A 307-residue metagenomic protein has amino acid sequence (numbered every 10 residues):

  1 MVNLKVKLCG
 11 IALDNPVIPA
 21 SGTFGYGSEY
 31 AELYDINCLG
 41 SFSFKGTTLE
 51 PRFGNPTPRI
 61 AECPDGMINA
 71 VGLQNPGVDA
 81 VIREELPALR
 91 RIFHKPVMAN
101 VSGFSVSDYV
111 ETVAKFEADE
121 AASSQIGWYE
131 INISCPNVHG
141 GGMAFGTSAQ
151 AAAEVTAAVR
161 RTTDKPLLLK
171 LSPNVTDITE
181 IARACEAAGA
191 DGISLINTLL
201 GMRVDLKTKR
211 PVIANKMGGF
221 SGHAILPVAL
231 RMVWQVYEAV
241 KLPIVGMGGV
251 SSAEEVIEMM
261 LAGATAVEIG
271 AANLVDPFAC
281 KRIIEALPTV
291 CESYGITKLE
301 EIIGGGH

Functional and structural regions predicted by a protein language model:
M1-V97, S102-F104: N-terminal capping/small domains of soluble enzymes
A12-I18, F93-M98, T162-P173, E238-M247: Short beta-strand/loop segments at the ligand-binding rim of alpha/beta enzyme cores
P19, F42, V81, A99 (+6 more regions): Conserved, mostly hydrophobic/aromatic
F24, N100-G103, L171-D177, L226 (+1 more regions): Glycine-rich beta-to-alpha transition loops that act as phosphate-gripper elements at the mouths of alpha/beta enzyme
S28-L33, Y109-D119, V175-A188, E238-V240 (+1 more regions): Catalytic cores of alpha/beta
F44-L49, W128, I133-C135, G192-M202 (+2 more regions): Glycine-rich phosphate-binding active-site loops on the catalytic face of alpha/beta enzymes
M67, P136-Q150, I181-L242: Glycine/Thr-rich beta-alpha phosphate-binding loop at enzyme active sites
F220-K241, V245, S251-H307: Alpha/beta catalytic cores of nucleotide-metabolism and tRNA/nucleoside-modifying enzymes
